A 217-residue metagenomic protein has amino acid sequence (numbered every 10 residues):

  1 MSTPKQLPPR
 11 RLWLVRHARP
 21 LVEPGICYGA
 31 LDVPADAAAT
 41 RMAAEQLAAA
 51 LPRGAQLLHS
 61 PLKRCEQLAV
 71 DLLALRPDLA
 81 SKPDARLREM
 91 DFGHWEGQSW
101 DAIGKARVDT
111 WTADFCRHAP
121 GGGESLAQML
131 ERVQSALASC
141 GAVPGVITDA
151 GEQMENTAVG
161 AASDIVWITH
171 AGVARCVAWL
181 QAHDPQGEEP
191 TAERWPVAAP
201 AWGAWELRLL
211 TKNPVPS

Functional and structural regions predicted by a protein language model:
M1-R11, A49, M90-A102, A142 (+2 more regions): Acidic, low-complexity terminal tails and accessory targeting/binding regions of phosphate-metabolizing enzymes
S2-T3, L7-R76, E124, V133: Active-site-proximal alpha-helix that buttresses catalytic centers in soluble enzyme cores
R11-V15, K82, G160-G172: Beta-strand elements within well-structured catalytic alpha/beta cores of enzymes that handle phosphate/sulfate esters
L21, R64-E66, E89-M90, V173-R175: Short, active-site-adjacent cap segments at secondary-structure transitions
P52-R86, T110, A201-S217: Conserved histidine-centered catalytic loops in small-molecule metabolism enzymes
G54-P61, I147-T148, V159, D164-I168: Short glycine-rich phosphate-binding loop at a beta-alpha junction
D71-L75, S139, L180-D184: Active-site catalytic microenvironments for nucleophilic, acid-base chemistry
L73-Q134: Phosphate-handling substructures
